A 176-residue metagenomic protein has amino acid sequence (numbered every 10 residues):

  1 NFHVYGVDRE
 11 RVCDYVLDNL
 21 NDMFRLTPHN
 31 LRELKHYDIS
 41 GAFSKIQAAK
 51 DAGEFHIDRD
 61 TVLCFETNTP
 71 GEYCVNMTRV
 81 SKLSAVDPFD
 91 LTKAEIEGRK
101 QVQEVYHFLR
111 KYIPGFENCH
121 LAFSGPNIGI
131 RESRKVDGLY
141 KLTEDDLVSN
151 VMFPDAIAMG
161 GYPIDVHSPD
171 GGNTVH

Functional and structural regions predicted by a protein language model:
N1-H176: Flavin (FAD/FMN)-binding glycine-rich loop and adjacent Rossmann-like elements that form
